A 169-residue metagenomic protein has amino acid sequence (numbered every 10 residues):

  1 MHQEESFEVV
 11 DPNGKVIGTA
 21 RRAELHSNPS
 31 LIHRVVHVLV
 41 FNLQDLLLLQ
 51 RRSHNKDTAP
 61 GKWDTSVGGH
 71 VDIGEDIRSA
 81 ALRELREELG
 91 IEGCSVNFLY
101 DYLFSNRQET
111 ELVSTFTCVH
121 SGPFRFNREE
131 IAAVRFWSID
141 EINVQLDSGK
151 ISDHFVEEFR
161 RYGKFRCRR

Functional and structural regions predicted by a protein language model:
H2-H37, F41-L43: Acidic, metal-coordinating catalytic segment for phosphate/diphosphate chemistry, firing primarily on the Nudix
F7, L46-L47, V134-R135: A residue-level structural signature of the nucleotidyltransferase/glycosyltransferase Rossmann-like core
E24, G61, I73, Y100-Y102 (+1 more regions): Nudix hydrolase/Nudix homology domain
V35-V67: A glycine-rich, hydrophobic loop/mini-helix early in the fold
V38, V67, F98, S114-F116: A structural signal for short, well-ordered beta-strand segments
L48-L49, S66-F98: The catalytic Nudix box helix
